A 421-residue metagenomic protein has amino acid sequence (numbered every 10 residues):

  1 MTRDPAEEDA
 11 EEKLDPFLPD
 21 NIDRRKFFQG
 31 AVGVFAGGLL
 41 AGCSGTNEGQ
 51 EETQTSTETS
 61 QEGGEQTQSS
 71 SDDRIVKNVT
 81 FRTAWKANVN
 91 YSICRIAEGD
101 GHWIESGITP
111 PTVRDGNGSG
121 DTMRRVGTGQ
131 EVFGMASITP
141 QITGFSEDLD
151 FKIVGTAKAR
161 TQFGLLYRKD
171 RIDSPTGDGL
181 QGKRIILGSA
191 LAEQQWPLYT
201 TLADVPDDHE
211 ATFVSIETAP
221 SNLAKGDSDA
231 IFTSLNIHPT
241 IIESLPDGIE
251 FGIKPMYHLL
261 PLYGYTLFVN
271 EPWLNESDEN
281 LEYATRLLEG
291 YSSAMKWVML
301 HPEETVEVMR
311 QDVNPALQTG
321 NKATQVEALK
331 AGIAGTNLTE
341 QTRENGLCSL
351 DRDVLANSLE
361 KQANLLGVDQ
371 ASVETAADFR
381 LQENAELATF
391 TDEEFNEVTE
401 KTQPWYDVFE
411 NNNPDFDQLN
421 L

Functional and structural regions predicted by a protein language model:
M1-D23, T212: N-terminal secretory signal peptides
K13-L39: N-terminal secretory signal peptides and thylakoid transit peptides that target proteins across membranes
C43-E52: Bacterial lipoprotein signal-peptidase II cleavage site
E52-S60: Extracellular mucin-like PTS domains
S70-S215, N222, D229-T233, K254-M256 (+1 more regions): Short, glycine-/small- and polar/acidic-enriched structural segments that line small-molecule recognition paths
T218-S221, K225-Q318: Pocket-lining segment of extracytoplasmic ligand-binding domains
E279-Q370: Secondary-structure end/capping motifs
A356-L421: Conserved C-terminal helix/tail region of periplasmic/extracytoplasmic solute-binding proteins
